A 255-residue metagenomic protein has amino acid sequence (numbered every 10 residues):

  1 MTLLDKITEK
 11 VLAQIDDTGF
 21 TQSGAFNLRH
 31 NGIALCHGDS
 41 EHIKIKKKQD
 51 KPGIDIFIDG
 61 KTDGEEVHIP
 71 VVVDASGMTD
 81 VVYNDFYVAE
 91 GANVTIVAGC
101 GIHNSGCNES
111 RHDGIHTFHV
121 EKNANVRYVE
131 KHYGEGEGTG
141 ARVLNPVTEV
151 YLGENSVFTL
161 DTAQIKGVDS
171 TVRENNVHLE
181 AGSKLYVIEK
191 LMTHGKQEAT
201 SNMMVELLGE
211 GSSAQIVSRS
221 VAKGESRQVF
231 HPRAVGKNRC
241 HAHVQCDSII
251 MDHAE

Functional and structural regions predicted by a protein language model:
M1-D50: Short, Gly/Pro- and small/polar-rich lid/capping loops
N27, L35-E255: Conserved beta-strand/loop scaffold segments within soluble protein domains that form the structured core and edges
